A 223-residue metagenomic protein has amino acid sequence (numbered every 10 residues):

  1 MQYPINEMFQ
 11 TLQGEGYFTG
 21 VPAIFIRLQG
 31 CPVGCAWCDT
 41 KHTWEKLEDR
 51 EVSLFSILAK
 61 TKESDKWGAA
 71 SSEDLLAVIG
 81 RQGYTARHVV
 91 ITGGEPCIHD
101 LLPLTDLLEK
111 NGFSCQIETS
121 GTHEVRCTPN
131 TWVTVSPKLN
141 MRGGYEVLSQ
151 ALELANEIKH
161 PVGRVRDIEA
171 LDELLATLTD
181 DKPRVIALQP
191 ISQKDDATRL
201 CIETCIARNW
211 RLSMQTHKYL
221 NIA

Functional and structural regions predicted by a protein language model:
Q2-W44: N-terminal pre-triad scaffold of radical SAM enzymes
Y3, Q10, W37-T131: Conserved Radical SAM active-site core
M8-Q13, Y17, I57, T61 (+5 more regions): Generic, low-specificity signal for short hydrophobic/alpha-helical stretches with a mild N-terminal bias, encompassing
R27, T92-G93, Q215: A secondary-structure boundary/capping signal
T85-H88, C97-A223: Conserved AdoMet/S-adenosylmethionine-binding subsite of the radical SAM
